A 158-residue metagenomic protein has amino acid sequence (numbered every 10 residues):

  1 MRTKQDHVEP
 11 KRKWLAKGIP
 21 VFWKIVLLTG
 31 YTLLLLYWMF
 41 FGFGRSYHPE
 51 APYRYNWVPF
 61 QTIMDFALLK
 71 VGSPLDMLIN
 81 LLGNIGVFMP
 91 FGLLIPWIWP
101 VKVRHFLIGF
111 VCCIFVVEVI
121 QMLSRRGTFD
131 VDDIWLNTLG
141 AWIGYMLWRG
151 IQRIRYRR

Functional and structural regions predicted by a protein language model:
M1-R126, V131, Y145-R158: Bulky hydrophobic segments
